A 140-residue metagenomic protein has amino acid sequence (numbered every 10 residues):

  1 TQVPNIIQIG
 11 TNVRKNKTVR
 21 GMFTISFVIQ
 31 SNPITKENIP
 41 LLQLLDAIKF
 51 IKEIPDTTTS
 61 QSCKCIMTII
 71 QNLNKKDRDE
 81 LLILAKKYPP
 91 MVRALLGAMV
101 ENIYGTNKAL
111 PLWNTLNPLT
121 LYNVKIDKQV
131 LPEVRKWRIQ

Functional and structural regions predicted by a protein language model:
T1-V19: Short gly/ser-rich loop at a beta-strand->alpha-helix junction or flexible surface loop bordering the NTP-binding
V3, N32-Q140: Hydrophobic alpha-helical interaction segments
I7, V13, I29-N32, V130: N-terminal regions of proteins, emphasizing targeting and processing segments when present
T18-N32, K36: A short, charged helix-loop
